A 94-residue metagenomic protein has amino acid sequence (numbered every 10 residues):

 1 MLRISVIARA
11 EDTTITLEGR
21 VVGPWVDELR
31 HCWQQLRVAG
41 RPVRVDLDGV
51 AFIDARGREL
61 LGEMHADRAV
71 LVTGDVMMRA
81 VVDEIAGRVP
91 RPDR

Functional and structural regions predicted by a protein language model:
M1-R94: STAS-like cytosolic regulatory interaction modules
